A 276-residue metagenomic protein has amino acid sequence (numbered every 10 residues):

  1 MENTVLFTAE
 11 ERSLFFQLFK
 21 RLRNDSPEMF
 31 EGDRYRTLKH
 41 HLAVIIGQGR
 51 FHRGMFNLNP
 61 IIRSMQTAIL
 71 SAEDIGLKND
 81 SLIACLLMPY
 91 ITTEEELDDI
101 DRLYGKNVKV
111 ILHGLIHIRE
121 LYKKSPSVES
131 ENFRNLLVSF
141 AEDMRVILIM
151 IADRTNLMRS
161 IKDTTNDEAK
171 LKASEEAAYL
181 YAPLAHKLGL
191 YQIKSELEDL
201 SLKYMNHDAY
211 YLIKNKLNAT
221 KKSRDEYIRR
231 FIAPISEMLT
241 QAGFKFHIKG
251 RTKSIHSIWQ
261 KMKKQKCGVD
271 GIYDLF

Functional and structural regions predicted by a protein language model:
M1-S26, V44-M55, P60-M65, I69-G76 (+3 more regions): Nucleic-acid processing machinery
S13, M29-R34, L38: N-terminal alpha-helical scaffold/docking segments in eukaryotic complex subunits
E31, Y104-V108, D143, N206: Glycine-centered helix-coil hinge/cap
G54, L77-A84, E96: Short N-terminal amphipathic alpha-helices
A72-D80, L103-K106: Short, solvent-exposed loop/edge-beta patches enriched in aromatic
L82-L86, M150-I151: Acidic beta-strand-to-loop metal/phosphate-binding motif
A84-G114, I118, N166, L190: Hydrophobic or amphipathic alpha-helical targeting/insertion segments
